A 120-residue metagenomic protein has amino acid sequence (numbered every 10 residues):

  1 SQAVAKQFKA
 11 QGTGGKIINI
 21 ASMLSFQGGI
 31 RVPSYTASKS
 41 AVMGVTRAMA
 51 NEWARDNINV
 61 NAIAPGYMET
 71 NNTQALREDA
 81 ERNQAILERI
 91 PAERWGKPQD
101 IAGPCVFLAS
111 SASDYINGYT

Functional and structural regions predicted by a protein language model:
S1, S38, T46: Active-site helix of classical SDR
K6, N51-R55, D114: Alpha-helical segment proximal to the catalytic Tyr-Lys
S22: Residue(s) in the substrate-gating loop at a strand-loop-helix junction that position the organic substrate next
F26, M43, V60, A64-A75: Short, flexible catalytic-loop segment of classical short-chain dehydrogenase/reductase
Q27-T36, A48: Active-site loop-to-helix junction immediately N-terminal to the catalytic Tyr of the SDR YXXXK motif in Rossmann-fold
A41, V45-M49, W53, I63 (+1 more regions): Hydrophobic alpha-helix immediately C-terminal to the catalytic Tyr-X-X-X-Lys motif of short-chain
R55, Y67-I90: A glycine/serine/threonine-rich, flexible loop-to-helix segment that serves as the NAD(P) cofactor-binding "lid"
I90-I101, A112: A conserved structural motif in NAD(P)-dependent oxidoreductases
